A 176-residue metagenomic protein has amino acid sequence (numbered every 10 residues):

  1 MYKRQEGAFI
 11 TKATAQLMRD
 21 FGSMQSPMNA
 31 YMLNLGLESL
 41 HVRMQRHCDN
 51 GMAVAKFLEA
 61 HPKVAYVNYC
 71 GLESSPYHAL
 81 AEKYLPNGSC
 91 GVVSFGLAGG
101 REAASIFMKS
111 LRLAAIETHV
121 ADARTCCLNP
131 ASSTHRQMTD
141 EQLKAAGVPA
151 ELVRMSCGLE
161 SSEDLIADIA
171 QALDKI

Functional and structural regions predicted by a protein language model:
K3-V92, G96-C126, A131: Active-site C-terminal subdomain of aminotransferase-like
K109, T125-I176: PLP-dependent enzyme catalytic core of the Aspartate aminotransferase-like
